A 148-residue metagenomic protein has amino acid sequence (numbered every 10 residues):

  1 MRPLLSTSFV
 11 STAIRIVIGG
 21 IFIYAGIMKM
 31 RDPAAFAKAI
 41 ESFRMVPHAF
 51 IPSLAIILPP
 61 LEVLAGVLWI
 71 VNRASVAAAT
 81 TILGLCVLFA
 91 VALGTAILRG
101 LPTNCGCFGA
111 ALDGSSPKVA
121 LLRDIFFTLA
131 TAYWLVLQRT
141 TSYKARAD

Functional and structural regions predicted by a protein language model:
M1-R31, V71-D148: Extended, low-polarity transmembrane helix blocks
S8-S11, A37-I40, V63-L64, V76: Short hydrophobic/aromatic-rich motifs at helix boundaries and adjacent loops
A25-L58: Solvent-exposed, well-ordered loop and adjacent helix/strand elements within mature globular domains that form
S53-I70: Hydrophobic alpha-helical transmembrane segments
